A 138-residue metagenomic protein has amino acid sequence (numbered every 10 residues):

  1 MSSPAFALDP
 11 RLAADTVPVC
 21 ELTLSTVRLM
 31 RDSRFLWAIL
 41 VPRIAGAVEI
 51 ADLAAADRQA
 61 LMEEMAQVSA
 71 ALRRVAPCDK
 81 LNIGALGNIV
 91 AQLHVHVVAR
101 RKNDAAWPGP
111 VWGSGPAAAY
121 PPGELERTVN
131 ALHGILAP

Functional and structural regions predicted by a protein language model:
M1-L93, V97-P138: HIT superfamily nucleotide-processing domains
